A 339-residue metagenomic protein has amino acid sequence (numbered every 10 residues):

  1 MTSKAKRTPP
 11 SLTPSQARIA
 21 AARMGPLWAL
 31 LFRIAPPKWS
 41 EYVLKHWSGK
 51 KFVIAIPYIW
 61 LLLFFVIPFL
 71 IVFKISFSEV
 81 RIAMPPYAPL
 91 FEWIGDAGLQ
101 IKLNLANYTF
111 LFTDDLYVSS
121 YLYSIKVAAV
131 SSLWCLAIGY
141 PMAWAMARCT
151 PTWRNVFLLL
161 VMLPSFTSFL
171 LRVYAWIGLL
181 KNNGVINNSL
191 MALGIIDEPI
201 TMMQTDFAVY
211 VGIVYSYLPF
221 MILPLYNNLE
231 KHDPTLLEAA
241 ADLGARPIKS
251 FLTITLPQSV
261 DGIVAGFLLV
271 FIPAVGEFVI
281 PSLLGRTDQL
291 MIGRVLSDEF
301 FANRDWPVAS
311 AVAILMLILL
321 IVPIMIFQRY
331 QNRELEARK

Functional and structural regions predicted by a protein language model:
M1-A55, I326-K339: Transmembrane alpha-helical segments of polytopic membrane transport and secretion proteins
P14, R18-A20, Y226-L237, A241 (+1 more regions): C-terminal transmembrane helix and the adjacent membrane-cytosol boundary/short C-terminal tail of inner/organellar
P36-H46, A129-M162, I177, L236-L237 (+2 more regions): Transmembrane-helix boundary motif in ABC transporter permease subunits
P37-V43, F91-D96, V173-V214, I248 (+1 more regions): Membrane-interfacial helix termini and adjacent extracytoplasmic/periplasmic loops of multi-pass transporters
L44-K50, V80-A83, W93-G95, Y108-L111 (+2 more regions): Interhelical loop and adjacent transmembrane-helix boundary motif in polytopic membrane transport permeases
I56-P57, L159, L163, Y215 (+2 more regions): Transmembrane alpha-helices
V66-D115, N183, R286-T287, K339: Short membrane-interfacial helix/loop motifs at transmembrane-helix boundaries
V173, G178, M221-P224, G262-S297: Non-cytoplasmic
